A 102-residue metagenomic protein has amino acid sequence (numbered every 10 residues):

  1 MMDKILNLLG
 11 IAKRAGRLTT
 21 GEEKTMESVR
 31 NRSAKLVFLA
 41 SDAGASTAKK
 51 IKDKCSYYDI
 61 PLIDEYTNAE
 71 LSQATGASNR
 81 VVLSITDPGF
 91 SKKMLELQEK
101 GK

Functional and structural regions predicted by a protein language model:
M1, S33, F38, A77 (+1 more regions): Ribosome-associated RNA-binding proteins
D3-L39: N-terminal first-folded block
N7, E27-N31, K49-D53, Q73 (+2 more regions): Solvent-exposed alpha-helical segments within well-ordered globular domains of core cellular machineries
E23, D42-A43, Y66-E70, P88: Short, ordered loop/turn segments at secondary-structure junctions
R30-K52, D59-P61: N-terminal positively charged helical leader segments and presequences
K52-R80: Mid-chain, well-packed structural core segment of small domains
A69-K102: C-terminal structural segments of small proteins and small subunits
